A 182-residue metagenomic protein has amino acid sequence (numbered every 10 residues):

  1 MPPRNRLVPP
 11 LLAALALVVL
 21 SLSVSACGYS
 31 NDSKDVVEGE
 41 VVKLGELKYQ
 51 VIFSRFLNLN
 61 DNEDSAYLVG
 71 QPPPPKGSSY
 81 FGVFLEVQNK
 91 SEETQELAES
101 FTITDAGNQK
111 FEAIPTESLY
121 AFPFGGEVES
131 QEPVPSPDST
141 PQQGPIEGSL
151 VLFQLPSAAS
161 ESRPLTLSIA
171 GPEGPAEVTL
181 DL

Functional and structural regions predicted by a protein language model:
P3, P10, L22-L182: Conserved functional micro-motifs across diverse proteins
R6-V18: Sec-dependent N-terminal signal peptides
